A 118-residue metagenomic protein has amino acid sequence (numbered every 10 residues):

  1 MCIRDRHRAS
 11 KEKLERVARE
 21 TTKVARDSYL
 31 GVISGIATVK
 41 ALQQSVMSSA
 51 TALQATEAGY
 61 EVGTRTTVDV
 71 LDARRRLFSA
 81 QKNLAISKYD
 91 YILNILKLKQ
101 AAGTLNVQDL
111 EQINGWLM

Functional and structural regions predicted by a protein language model:
M1-I3: Short, small-residue-biased leader/transition segments that mark boundaries at the very start of proteins
D5-N83, D90-A101: Amphipathic alpha-helical coiled-coil segments
K99-M118: Terminal intrinsically disordered/low-complexity segments used for targeting and assembly
